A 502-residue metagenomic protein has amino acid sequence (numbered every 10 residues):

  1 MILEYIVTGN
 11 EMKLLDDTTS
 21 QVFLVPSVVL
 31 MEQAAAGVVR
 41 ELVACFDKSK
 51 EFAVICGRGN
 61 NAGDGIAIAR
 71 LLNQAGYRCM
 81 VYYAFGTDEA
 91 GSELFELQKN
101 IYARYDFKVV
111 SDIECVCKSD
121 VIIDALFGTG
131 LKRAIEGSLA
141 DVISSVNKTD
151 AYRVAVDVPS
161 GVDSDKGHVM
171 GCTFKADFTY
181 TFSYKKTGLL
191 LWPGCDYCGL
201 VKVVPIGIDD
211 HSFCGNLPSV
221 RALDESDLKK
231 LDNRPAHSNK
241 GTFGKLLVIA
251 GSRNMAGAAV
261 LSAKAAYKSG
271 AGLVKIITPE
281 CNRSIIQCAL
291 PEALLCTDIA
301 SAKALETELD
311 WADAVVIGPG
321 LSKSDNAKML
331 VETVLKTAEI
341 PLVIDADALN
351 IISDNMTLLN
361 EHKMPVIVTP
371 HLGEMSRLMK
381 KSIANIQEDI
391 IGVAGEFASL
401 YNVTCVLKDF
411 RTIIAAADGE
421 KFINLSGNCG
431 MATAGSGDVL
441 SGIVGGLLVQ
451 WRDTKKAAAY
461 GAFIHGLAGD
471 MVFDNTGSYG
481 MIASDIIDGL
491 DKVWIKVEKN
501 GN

Functional and structural regions predicted by a protein language model:
M1-M80, L189-L342, A346, N350-I367 (+1 more regions): Small-residue (G/A/S/T)-rich helix-start motifs and N-terminal tracts that mark the onset
V39-A125, A134-V156: Nucleotide and nucleotide-moiety/phosphate-recognizing core
Y83-F85, I113-V116, S183, C296-I299 (+1 more regions): Short beta->alpha connector loops at strand-helix junctions that form conserved, small/polar/Pro-enriched
T87-E89, T129-L131, K323-S324, N350-I351: Short, small-residue-enriched loops and turns at beta-alpha junctions that line or gate enzyme active sites
E93, P159-T173, L349-E361: Glycine-rich, charge-decorated loop segments at or immediately adjacent to ligand/cofactor-binding or catalytic sites
F95, K99, L139-I143, A176 (+4 more regions): Amphipathic alpha-helical segments in well-structured domains
D112, D120-A134, V315-S322, T412: Glycine-rich phosphate-binding loop
D120-V121, L126-P218: Internal gly/pro-rich beta-alpha loop/helix module that stabilizes soluble enzyme cofactors or their anionic handles
